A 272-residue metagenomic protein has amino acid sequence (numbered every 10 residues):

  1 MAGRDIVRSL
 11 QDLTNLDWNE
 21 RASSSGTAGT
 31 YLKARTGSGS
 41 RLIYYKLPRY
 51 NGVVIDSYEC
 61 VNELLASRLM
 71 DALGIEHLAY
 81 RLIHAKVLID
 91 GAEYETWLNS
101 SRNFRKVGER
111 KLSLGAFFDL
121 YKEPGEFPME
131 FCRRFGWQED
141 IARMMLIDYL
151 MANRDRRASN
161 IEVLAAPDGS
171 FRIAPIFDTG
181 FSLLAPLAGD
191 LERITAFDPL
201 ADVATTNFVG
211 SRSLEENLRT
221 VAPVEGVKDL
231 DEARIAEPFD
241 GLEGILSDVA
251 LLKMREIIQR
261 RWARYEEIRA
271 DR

Functional and structural regions predicted by a protein language model:
M1-R21, N62, R134, G169 (+1 more regions): Regulatory N- and C-terminal appendages and interdomain linkers associated with kinase/kinase-like NTP transferase
A2-L112: Conserved ATP-binding subdomain of kinase catalytic cores across diverse folds
S9-T14, V107-D119, A222-G241: Short, solvent-exposed coil/turn linker segments
L64, R68-A72, E139, R143 (+3 more regions): A broad, structural surface signal
L73, D168-R272: C-terminal catalytic region of ATP-dependent kinase domains
Y80-L88, A158-P167, D271-R272: Short alpha-helical "patches" and their helix-cap loops
G91-E95, S100-M145, R269: ATP-dependent phospho-/nucleotidyl transfer catalytic cores
P124-A188: Conserved kinase catalytic-core segment
